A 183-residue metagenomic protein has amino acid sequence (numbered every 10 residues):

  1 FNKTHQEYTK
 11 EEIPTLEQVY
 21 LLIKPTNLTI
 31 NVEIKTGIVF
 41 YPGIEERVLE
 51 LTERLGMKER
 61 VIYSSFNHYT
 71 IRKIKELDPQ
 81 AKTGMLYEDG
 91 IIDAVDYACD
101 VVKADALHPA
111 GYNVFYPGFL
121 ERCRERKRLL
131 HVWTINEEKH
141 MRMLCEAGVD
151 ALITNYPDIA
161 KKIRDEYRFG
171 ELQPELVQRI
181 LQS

Functional and structural regions predicted by a protein language model:
F1-E88, V102-D105, P109-G111, R124-R126 (+1 more regions): Metal-dependent phosphodiesterase/phospholipase catalytic core, i.e., the His/Asp/Glu-rich active-site region
Q6-T9, G84-S183: C-terminal active-site rim and adjoining tail of enzyme catalytic domains
